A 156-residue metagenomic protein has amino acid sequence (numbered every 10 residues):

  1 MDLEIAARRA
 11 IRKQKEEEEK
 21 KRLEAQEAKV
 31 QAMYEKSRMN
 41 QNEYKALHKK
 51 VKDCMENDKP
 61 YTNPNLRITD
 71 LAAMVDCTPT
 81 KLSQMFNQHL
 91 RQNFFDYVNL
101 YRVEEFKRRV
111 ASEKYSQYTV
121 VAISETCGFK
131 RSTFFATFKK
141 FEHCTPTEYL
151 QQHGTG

Functional and structural regions predicted by a protein language model:
D2-Q117, V121, T126, T137-K140 (+2 more regions): Membrane-proximal linker segments that couple transmembrane helices to downstream signaling/catalytic modules
P79, R131-S132: The DNA-contacting recognition helix of HTH DNA-binding domains and analogous helical DNA-recognition elements
